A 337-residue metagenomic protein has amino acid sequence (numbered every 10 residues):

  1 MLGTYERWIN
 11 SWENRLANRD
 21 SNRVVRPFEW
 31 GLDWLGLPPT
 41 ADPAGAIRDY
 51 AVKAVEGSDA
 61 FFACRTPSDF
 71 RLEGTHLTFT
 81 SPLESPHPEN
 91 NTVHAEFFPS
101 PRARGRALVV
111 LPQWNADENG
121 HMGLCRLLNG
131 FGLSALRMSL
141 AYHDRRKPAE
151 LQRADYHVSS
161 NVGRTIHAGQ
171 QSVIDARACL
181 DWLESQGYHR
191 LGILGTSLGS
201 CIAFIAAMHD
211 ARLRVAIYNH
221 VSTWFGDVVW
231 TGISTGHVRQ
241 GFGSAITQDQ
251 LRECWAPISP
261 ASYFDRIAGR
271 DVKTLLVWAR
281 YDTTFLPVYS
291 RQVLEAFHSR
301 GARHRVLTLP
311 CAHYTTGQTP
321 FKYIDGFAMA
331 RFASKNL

Functional and structural regions predicted by a protein language model:
M1-T80: N-terminal targeting or regulatory segments adjacent to alpha/beta-hydrolase or S9 domains
H94, G105-Q113: Short beta-strand element of the alpha/beta-hydrolase
V110-Q170: Cap/lid segment of the alpha/beta-hydrolase catalytic domain
V173-H189: Conserved acidic catalytic loop of the alpha/beta-hydrolase fold
D181, I193, S200-A211: Short glycine-enriched nucleophile-adjacent loop and the immediately C-terminal alpha-helix near the catalytic center
F204-L251: Hydrolase active-site cap/lid region
T231-Y289, E295: The feature captures the conserved acid-bearing segment of alpha/beta-hydrolase catalytic domains
R291-L337: C-terminal catalytic histidine-bearing segment of alpha/beta-hydrolase fold enzymes
